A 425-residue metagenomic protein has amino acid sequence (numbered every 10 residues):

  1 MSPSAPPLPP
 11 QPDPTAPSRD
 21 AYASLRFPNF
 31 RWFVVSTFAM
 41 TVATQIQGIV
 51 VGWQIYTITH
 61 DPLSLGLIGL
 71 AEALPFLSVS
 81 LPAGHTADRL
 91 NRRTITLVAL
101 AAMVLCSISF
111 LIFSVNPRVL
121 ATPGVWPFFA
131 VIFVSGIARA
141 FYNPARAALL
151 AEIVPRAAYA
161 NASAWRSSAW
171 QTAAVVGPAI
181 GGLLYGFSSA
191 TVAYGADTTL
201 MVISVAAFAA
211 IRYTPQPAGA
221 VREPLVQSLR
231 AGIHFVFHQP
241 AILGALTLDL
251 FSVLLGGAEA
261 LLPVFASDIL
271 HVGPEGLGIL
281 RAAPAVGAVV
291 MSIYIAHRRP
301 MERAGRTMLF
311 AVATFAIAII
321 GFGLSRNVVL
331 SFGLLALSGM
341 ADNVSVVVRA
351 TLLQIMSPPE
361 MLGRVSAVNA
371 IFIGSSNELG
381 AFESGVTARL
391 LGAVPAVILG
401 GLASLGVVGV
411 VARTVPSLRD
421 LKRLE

Functional and structural regions predicted by a protein language model:
S2-E425: Alpha-helical transmembrane-bundle signature of multi-pass membrane transport and export proteins
